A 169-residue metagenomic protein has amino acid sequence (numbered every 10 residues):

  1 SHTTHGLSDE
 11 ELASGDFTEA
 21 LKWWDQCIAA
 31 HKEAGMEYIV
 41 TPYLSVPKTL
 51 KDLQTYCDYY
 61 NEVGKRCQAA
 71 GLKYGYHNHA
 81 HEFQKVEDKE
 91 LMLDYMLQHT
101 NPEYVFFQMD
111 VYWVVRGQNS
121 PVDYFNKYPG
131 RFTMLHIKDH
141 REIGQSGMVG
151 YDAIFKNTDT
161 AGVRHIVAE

Functional and structural regions predicted by a protein language model:
S1-H5, I39-P42, G75-H77, Q108-D110 (+2 more regions): A cross-family glycoside hydrolase active-site/sugar-binding cleft signature
D9-F106: Active-site acidic/histidine proton-transfer and metal-coordination neighborhood in alpha/beta enzyme cores
E33-M36, F132, V163: A structural motif
C67-N157: Acidic/histidine-rich catalytic cores of soluble enzymes
D159-A168: Short helix/strand-capping connector loops at secondary-structure junctions
